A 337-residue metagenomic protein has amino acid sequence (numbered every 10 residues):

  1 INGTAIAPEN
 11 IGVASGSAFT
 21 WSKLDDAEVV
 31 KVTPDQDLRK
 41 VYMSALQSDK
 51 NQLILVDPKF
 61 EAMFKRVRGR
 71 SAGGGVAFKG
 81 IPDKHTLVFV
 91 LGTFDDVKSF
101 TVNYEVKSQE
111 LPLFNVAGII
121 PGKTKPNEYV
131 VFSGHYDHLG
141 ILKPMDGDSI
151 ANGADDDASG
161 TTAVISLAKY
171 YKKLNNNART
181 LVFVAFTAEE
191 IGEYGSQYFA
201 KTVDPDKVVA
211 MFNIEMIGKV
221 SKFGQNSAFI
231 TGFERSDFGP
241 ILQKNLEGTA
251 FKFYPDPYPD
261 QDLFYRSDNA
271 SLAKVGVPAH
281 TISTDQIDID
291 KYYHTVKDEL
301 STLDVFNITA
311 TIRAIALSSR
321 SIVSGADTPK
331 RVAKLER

Functional and structural regions predicted by a protein language model:
I1-G3, V56, A62-R66, R70-G74: Protein/peptide-recognition domains central to ubiquitin and immune signaling
I1-S44: Noncatalytic luminal/extracellular "stalk/propeptide" segments of secretory-pathway proteins
A5-P8, G12, N176, F186-D290: Metal-dependent peptidase/peptidase-like ectodomains
K31, Q52-V56, A117, Y129-S133 (+7 more regions): Structural recognition of the beta-strand scaffold that forms the well-ordered cores of secreted hydrolase catalytic
V32-P34, V56-F60, L91-G92, I120-P121 (+7 more regions): Active-site-proximal beta-strand/loop segments in catalytic clefts of secreted hydrolases
G69-G153, K169, K173-A178: Soluble metallo-hydrolase cores and metallopeptidase-like ectodomains found primarily in the secretory/periplasmic
G153-L167: Active-site alpha-helical elements of protease catalytic centers
T284, I289-R337: His/Asp/Glu-rich mid-to-C-terminal helical/loop segments that flank catalytic regions of hydrolases
